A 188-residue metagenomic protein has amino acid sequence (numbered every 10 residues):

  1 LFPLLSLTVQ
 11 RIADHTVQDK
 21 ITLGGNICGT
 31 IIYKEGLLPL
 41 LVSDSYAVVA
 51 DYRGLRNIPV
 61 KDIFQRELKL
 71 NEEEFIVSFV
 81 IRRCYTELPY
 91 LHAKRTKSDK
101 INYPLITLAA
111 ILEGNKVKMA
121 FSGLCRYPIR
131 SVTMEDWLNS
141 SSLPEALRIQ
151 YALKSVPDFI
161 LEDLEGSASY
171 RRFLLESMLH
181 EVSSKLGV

Functional and structural regions predicted by a protein language model:
L1-V188: C-terminal structural segment of proteins
